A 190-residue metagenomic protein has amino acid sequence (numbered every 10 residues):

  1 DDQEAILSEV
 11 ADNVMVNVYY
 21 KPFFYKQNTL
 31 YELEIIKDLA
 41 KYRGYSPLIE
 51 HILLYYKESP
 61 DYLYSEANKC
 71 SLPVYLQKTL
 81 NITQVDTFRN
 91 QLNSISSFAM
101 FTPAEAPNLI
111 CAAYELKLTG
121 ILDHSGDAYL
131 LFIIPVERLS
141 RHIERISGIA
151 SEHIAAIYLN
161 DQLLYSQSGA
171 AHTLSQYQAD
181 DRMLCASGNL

Functional and structural regions predicted by a protein language model:
D1-F23: Juxtamembrane extracytoplasmic/periplasmic/luminal helical "stalk" adjacent to the first N-terminal
A5, E9-V10, Y25-K26, L33-L39: Intrinsically disordered, low-complexity terminal regulatory regions
L7, E50-L54, H153-I157: Short, hydrophobic-rich beta-strand element in sensory/regulatory alpha-beta domains
V10-A11, M15, Y64-A67, S168: Extracytoplasmic/secretory soluble proteins
A11, L54-E58, L159: A general secondary-structure junction signal
T29-L39, N68-A104, L139, G148-E152 (+1 more regions): Extracytoplasmic/periplasmic sensor domains and loops in membrane signaling proteins
E34-S46, L118-Y165: Solvent-exposed, extracytoplasmic
R43-I133: Extracytoplasmic/periplasmic ligand-binding sensor regions of membrane-associated signaling proteins
